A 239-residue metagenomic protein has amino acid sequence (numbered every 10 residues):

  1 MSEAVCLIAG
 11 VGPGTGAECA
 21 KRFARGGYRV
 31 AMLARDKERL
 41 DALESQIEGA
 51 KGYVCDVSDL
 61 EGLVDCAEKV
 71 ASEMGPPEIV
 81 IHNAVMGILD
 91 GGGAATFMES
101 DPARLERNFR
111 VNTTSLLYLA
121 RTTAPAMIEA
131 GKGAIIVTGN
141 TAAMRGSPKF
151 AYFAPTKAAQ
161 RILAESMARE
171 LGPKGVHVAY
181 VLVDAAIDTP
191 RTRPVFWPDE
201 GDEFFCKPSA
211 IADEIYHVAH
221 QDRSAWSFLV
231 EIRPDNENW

Functional and structural regions predicted by a protein language model:
G12-G14: Conserved glycine-rich cofactor-binding loop
Y28-A42: Conserved glycine-rich Rossmann-like NAD(P)H-binding loop of the short-chain dehydrogenase/reductase
V54-C66, P102: The beta1-alpha1 cofactor-binding region of Rossmann-like NAD(H)/NADP(H)-dependent oxidoreductases
V85-R104, K149: Conserved mid-core segment of classical short-chain dehydrogenase/reductases
M98-L117, K132, I136, Q160: Catalytic Tyr-X3-Lys loop
A120-R121, E165: A short, exposed helix-loop element centered on a Lys and neighboring polar residues
A134-A159, E165, R169-G172: Catalytic loop of short-chain dehydrogenase/reductase
P173-V176, Y180-L182, W197-W239: C-terminal helical subdomain
